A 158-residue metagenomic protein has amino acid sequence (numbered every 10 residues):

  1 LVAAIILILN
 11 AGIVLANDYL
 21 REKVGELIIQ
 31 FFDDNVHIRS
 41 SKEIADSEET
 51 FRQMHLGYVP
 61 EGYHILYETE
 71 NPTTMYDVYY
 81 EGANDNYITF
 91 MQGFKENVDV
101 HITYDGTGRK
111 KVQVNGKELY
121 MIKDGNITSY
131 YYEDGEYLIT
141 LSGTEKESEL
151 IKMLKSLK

Functional and structural regions predicted by a protein language model:
L1-D18: Internal signal-anchor transmembrane helix that establishes type II topology
I13-F31: Hydrophobic single-pass membrane-insertion segments
E26-I44: Short extracytoplasmic/periplasmic juxtamembrane "stem" segments immediately C-terminal to an N-terminal membrane anchor
K42-S129: Short, solvent-exposed recognition patches
I122, Y131-E133, I139-E145: Short, exposed beta-strand-loop hairpins at the edges of beta-sheets in extracellular/periplasmic proteins
L141-K158: Surface-exposed amphipathic alpha-helical segments
